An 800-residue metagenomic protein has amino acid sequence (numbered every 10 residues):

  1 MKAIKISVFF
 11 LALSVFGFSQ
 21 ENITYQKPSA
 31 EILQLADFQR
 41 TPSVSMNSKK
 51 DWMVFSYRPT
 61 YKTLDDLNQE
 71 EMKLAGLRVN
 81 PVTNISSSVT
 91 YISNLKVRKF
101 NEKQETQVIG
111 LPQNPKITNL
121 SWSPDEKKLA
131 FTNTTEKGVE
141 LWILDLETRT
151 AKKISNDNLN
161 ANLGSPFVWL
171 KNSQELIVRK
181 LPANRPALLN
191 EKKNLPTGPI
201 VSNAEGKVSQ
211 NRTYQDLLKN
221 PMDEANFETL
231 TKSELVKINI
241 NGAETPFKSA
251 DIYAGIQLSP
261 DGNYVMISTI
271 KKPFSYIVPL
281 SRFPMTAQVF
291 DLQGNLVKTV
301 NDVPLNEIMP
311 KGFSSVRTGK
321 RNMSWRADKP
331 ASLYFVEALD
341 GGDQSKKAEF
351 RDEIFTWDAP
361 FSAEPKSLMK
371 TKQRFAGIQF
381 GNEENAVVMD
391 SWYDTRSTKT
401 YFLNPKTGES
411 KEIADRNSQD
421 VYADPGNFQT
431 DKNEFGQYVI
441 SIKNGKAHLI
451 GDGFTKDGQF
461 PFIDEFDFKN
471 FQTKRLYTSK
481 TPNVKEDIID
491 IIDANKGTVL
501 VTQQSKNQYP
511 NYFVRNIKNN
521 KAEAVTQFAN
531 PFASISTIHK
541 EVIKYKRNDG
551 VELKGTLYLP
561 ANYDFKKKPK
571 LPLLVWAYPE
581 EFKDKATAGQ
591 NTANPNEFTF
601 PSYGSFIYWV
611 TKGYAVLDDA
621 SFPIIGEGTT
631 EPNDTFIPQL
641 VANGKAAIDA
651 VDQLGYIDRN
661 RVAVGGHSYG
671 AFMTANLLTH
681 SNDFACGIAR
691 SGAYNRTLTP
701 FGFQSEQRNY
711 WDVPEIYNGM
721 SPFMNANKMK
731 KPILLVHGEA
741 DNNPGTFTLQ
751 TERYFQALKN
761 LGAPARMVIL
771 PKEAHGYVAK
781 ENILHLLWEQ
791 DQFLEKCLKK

Functional and structural regions predicted by a protein language model:
M1-I6: Positively charged n-region of N-terminal signal peptides that target proteins for export
S7-V15: Bacterial N-terminal signal peptides
F10, S19-P510, V514-K521, Q527-T537 (+1 more regions): Beta-propeller folds
Y91-K96, F100, A593-K800: Active-site-proximal cap/loop segments of hydrolase catalytic domains
T526-P569: N-terminal cap/lid segment of alpha/beta-hydrolase-fold proteins
K568-E580: Short beta-strand element of the alpha/beta-hydrolase
Y578-K583, N594: Active-site glycine-rich loops that stabilize anionic/oxyanionic intermediates across multiple enzyme folds
